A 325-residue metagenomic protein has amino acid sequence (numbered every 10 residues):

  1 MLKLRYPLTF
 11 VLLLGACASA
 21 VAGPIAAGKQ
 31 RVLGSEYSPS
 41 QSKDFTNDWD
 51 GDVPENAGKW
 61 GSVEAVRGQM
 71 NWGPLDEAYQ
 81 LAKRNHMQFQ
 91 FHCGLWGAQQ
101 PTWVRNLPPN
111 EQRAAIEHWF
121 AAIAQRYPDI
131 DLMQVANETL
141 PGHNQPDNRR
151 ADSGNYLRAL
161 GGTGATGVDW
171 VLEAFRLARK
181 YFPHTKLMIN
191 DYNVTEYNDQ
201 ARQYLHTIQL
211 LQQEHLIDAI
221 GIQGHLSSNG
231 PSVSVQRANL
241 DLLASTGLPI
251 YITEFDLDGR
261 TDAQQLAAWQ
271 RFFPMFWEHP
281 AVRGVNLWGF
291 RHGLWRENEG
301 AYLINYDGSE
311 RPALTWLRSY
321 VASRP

Functional and structural regions predicted by a protein language model:
M1-L8: Bacterial N-terminal signal peptides that target proteins for export
G23-A57: Boundary/entry segment of secreted carbohydrate-active catalytic domains
I25-A27, R31-Y37, L132-V135, G167-A201 (+2 more regions): Aromatic-lined carbohydrate-recognition surfaces of secreted/lumenal glycan-active proteins
L33-D44, W60-G73, Q100-P101, L140-G142 (+4 more regions): Acidic-and-aromatic substrate-binding clefts and catalytic sites of carbohydrate-active enzymes
E36-D48, R113-I123, N198-L211, A268-M275: Short, acidic/polar
N47-A65, G73-V194, L242, G259-T261: Substrate-binding cleft and catalytic face of glycoside hydrolase catalytic domains, especially the flexible beta-alpha
D50-A57, D131, N137, T185-D191 (+2 more regions): Aromatic- and acid-rich polysaccharide-binding/catalytic face of secreted or lumenal carbohydrate-active enzymes
R260-G308: Substrate-binding cleft of secreted/luminal carbohydrate-active enzymes
